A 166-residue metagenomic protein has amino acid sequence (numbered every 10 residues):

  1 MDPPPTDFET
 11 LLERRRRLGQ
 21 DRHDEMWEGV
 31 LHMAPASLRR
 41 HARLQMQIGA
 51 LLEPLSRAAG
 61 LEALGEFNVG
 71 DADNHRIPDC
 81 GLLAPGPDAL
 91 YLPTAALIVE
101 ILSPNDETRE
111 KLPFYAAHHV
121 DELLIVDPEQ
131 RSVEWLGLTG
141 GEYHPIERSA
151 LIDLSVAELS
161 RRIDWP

Functional and structural regions predicted by a protein language model:
M1-P166: Gly/Pro/Ser/Thr-rich low-complexity, intrinsically disordered segments predominantly at protein N-termini
